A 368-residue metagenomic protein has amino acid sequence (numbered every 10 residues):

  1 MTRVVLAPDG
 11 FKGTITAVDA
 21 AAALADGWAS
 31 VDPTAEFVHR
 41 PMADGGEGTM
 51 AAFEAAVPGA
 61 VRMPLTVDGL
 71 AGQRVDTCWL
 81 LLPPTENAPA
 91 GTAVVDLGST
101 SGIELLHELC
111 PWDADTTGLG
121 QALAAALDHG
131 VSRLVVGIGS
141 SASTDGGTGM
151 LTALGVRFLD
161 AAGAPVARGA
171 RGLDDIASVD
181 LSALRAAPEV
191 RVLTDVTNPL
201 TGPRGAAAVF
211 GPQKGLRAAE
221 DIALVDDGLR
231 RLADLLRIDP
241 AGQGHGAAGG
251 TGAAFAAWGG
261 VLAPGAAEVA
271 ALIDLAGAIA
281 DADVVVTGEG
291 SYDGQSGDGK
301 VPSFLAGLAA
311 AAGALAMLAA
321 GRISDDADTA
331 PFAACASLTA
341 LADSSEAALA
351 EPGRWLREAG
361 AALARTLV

Functional and structural regions predicted by a protein language model:
M1-I138, A142-V368: N-terminal loops that bind phosphate or other acidic moieties and the adjacent beta-alpha structural core
